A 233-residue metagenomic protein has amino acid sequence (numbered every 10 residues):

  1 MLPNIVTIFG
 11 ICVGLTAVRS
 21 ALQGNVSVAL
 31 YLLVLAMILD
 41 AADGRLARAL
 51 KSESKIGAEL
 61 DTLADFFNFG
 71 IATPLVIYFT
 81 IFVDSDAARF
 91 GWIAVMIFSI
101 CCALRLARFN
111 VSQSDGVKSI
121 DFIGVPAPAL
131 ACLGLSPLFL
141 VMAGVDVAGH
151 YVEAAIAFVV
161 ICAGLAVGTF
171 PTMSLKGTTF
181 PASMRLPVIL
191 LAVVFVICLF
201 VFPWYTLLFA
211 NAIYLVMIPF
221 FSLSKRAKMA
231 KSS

Functional and structural regions predicted by a protein language model:
M1-A41, F221, A227: Topogenic membrane-insertion module of multi-pass membrane proteins
M1-I11, A47-F66, A107-A129, P171-L186 (+1 more regions): Interhelical loop and helix-boundary elements at the membrane-water interface of polytopic inner-membrane proteins
L2-I8, A49-F109, P137: Multi-pass membrane catalytic core of lipid/isoprenoid biosynthesis enzymes
V6-F9, A29-A36, A94-C101, L130 (+3 more regions): Hydrophobic alpha-helical transmembrane segments of polytopic
T16-Y31, I71-A94, S136-A154, V201-Y205: Helix-coil boundary and interhelical linker segments in multi-pass alpha-helical membrane proteins
L22-V28, K51-G57, S85-I93, S114-S119 (+2 more regions): Short juxtamembrane and helix-loop transition motifs at transmembrane-helix boundaries in membrane proteins
D43-R48, I100-S112, V152-P171: Hydrophobic, membrane-facing alpha-helical anchors
S119-S233: C-terminal membrane-associated helical module and adjoining short loops/tails
